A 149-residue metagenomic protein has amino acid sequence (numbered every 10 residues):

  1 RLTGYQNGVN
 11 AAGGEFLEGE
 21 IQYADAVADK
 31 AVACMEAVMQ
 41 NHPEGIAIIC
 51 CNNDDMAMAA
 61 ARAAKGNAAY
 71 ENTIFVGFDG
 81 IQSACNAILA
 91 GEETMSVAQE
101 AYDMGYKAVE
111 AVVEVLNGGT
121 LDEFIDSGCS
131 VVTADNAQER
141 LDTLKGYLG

Functional and structural regions predicted by a protein language model:
R1-T3: Secondary-structure junction motif
Y5, E20, A24-A87: Hydrophobic alpha-helical
N7-A12, E100-G149: Hinge/cleft segment of the Venus flytrap/periplasmic-binding protein
G8-E15, C34-N41, A63-N67, A87 (+4 more regions): Structured segments of extracytoplasmic/periplasmic soluble domains in secreted or envelope-associated proteins
E18-I21, F75, S96, F124 (+1 more regions): Conserved beta-strand scaffold positions in the cores of enzyme catalytic domains, especially in NTP/NDP-utilizing
I21, A90-Y102: Short beta-strand elements at the ligand-binding edges of bilobed clamshell
K30, A59, S83, M95 (+2 more regions): Residues within well-formed alpha-helices
D79-T94, D135, E139-T143: Flexible loop/hinge segments that line or gate small-molecule binding clefts
